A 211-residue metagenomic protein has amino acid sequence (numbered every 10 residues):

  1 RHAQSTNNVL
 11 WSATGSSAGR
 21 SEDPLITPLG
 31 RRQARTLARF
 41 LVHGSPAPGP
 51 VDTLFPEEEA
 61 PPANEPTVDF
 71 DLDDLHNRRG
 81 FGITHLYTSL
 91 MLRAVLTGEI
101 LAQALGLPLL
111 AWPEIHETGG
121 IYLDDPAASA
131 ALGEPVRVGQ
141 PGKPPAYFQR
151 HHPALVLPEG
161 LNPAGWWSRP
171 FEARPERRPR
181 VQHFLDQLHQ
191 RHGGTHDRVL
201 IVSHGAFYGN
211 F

Functional and structural regions predicted by a protein language model:
R1-N8: Short polar catalytic/cofactor-binding loops
H2, G30, H204: Short, conserved phosphate/pyrophosphate- and ester-handling motifs at nucleotide-, phospho-/glycolipid
S5, R32-V156: Phosphate-coordination/substrate-recognition cap region in phosphate-metabolizing enzymes
W11-S16, H151-S168: Short, basic/glycine-rich phosphate-binding loops at helix/coil junctions that contact nucleotide phosphates
G15-R35: Short catalytic helix/loop segments, enriched in acidic residues and glycine and frequently bearing histidine
S17-D23, F81-T84, L132-P135, N162-R178: Surface-exposed cleft-lining segments at the edges of enzyme active sites
P28-T36, K143, E176-H183: A non-catalytic, amphipathic alpha-helix used as a structural packing/dimerization or gating element in enzyme scaffolds
V95, V181-F211: Active-site-adjacent alpha-helix immediately C-terminal to a catalytic or transition-state-stabilizing loop
